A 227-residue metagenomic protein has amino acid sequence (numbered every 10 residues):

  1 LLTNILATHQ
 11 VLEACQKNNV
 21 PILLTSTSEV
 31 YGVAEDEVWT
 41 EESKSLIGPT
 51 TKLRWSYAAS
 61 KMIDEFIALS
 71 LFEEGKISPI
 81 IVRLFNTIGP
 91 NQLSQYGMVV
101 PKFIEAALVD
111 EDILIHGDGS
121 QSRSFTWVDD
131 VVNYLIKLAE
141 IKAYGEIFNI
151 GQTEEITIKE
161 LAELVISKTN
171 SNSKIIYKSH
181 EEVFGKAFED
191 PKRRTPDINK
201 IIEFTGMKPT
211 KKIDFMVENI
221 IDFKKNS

Functional and structural regions predicted by a protein language model:
L6, Q16-K17, T25-W55, S70-G75 (+1 more regions): Active-site "gating" loop of Rossmann-like NAD(P)-dependent oxidoreductase/epimerase domains
A7-Q10, P21, E29, S45 (+2 more regions): Conserved cofactor-binding/catalytic machinery of classical short-chain dehydrogenase/reductase
E35, M62, G75-S78, T87-P101 (+7 more regions): Glycine/proline-rich active-site loop of Rossmann-fold NAD(P)-dependent oxidoreductases
S56-S60: Active-site helix of classical SDR
D118, I147-F148, K159-A162, N170-R193: C-terminal "lid/loop" region of Rossmann-like NAD(P)-dependent oxidoreductases
V128, E182-K208, K212: Conserved C-terminal active-site "lid" loop/helix of NAD(P)H-dependent oxidoreductases that clamps the redox cofactor
V131, L135, I150, L161 (+2 more regions): Non-catalytic, hydrophobic alpha-helical segments
N199, K211-S227: Amphipathic terminal alpha-helices
